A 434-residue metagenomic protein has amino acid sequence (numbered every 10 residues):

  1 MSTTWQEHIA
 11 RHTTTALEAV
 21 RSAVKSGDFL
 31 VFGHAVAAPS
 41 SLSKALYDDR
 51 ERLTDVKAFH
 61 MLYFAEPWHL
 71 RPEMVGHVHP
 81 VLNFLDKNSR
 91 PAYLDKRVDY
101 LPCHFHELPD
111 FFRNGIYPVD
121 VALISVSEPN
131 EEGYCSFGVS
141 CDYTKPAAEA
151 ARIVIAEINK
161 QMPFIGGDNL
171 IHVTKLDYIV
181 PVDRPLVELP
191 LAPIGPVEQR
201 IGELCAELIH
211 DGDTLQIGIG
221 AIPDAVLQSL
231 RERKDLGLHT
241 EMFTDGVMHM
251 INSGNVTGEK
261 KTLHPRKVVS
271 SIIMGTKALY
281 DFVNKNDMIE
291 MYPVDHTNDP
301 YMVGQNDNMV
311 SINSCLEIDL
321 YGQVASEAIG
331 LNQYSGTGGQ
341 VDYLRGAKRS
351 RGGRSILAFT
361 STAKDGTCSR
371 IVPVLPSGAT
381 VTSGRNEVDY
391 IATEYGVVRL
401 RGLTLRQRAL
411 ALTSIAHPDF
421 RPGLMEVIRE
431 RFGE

Functional and structural regions predicted by a protein language model:
M1-E434: Conserved alpha/beta enzyme-core scaffold
